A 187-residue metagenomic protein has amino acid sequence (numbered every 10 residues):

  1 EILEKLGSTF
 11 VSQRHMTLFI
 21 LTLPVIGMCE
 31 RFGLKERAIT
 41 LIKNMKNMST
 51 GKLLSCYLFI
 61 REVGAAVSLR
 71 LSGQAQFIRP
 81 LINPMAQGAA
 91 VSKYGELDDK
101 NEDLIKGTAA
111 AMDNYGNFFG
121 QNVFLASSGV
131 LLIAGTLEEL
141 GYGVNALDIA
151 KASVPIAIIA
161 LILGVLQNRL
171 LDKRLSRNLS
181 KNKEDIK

Functional and structural regions predicted by a protein language model:
E1-C29, R37-L41, L179, K183-K187: Hydrophobic transmembrane alpha-helices of multi-pass solute/ion transporters
R14-H15, G27-E36, A66-P80, F118-S127: Short helix-coil transition sites and intra-membrane helix breaks within transmembrane domains of multi-pass
T22-I26, Y57-A65, V130-T136, A152-R169: Hydrophobic core segments of alpha-helical transmembrane domains in multi-pass membrane transport and ion-translocation
M45-A90: Hydrophobic alpha-helical transmembrane segments of multi-pass integral membrane proteins, predominantly secondary
G51-A65, Y94-F119, V144-I158: Alpha-helical transmembrane segments of multi-pass membrane proteins
R70, Q74, L137-K187: Juxtamembrane and boundary regions of transmembrane helices in multi-pass small-molecule transporters and channels
A75-K100, S127-D148: Membrane-interfacial helix-loop connectors
Q87-T108, R169-K187: Intrinsically disordered, low-complexity non-transmembrane regions of multi-pass membrane transporters
